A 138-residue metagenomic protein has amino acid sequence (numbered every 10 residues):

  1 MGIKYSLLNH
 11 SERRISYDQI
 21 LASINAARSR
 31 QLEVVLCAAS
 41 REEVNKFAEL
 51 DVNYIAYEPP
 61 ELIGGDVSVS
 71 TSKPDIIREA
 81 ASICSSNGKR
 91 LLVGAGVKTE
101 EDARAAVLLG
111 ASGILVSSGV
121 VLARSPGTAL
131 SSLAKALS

Functional and structural regions predicted by a protein language model:
M1-Y17, I55-V67, L109-L130: Glycine-rich phosphate-binding active-site loops on the catalytic face of alpha/beta enzymes
I3-K4, R30-V34, D51-N53, N87-L91 (+1 more regions): Short, well-ordered coil/turn segments that N-cap beta-strands
I20-R41, T71-L91, L133-S138: Alpha-helix-loop-beta-strand connector modules within alpha/beta enzyme cores
I20-S23, E49-V52, V69-S72, A106-L109 (+1 more regions): Short, glycine/charged-enriched secondary-structure capping and boundary segments
V34, E42-V52, V121-L122, P126-S131: Conserved N-terminal beta1-alpha1 strand-loop-helix module at the mouth
L36-D51, V93-I114: Catalytic cores of alpha/beta
E42, D75, C84-K89, R104 (+2 more regions): Metal-centered catalytic cores of metalloenzymes
P59-L62, A81, K89-G96: Catalytic-face loop-and-helix region of soluble metabolic enzyme cores
